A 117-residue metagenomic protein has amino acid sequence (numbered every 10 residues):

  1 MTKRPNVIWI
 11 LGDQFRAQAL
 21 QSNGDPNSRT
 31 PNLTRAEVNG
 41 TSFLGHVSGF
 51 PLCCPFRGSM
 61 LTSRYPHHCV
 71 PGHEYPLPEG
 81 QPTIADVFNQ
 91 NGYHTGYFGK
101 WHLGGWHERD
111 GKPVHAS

Functional and structural regions predicted by a protein language model:
M1-S117: Formylglycine-dependent sulfatase
